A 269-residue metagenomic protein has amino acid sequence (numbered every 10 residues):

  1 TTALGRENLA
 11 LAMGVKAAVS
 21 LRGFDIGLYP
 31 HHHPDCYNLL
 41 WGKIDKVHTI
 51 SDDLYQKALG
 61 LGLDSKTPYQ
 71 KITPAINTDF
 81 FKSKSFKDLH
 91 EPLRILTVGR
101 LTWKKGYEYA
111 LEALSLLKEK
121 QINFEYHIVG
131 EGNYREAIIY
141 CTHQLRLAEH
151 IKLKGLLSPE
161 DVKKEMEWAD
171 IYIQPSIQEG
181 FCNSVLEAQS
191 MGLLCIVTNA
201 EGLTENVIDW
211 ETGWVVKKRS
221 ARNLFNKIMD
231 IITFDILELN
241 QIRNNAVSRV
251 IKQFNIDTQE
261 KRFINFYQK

Functional and structural regions predicted by a protein language model:
K16-R22, I26, Y37-S83: Donor nucleotide-sugar binding/catalytic pocket of nucleotide-sugar-dependent glycosyltransferases
H48, K87-L114, H127: Conserved donor-binding/catalytic core segment of Leloir-type glycosyltransferases
I139-L157: Nucleotide-activated donor-binding/catalytic signature segment of Leloir-type glycosyltransferases, i.e., the conserved
H150, E238-Q253, Q259-N265: A short, well-ordered alpha-helix in the C-terminal region of glycosyltransferases
L156-L157, K164-A169: Short alpha-helical donor nucleotide-sugar binding micro-motif in glycosyltransferases
I177: Aromatic "clamp/platform" in nucleotide-sugar-dependent glycosyltransferases that forms part of the donor/acceptor
L194-V197: Short hydrophobic beta-strand element within catalytic cores of glycosyltransferases and related nucleotide-activated
D209-W210, W214-A221, D230-I236: Conserved acidic donor-binding segment of nucleotide-sugar-dependent glycosyltransferases
